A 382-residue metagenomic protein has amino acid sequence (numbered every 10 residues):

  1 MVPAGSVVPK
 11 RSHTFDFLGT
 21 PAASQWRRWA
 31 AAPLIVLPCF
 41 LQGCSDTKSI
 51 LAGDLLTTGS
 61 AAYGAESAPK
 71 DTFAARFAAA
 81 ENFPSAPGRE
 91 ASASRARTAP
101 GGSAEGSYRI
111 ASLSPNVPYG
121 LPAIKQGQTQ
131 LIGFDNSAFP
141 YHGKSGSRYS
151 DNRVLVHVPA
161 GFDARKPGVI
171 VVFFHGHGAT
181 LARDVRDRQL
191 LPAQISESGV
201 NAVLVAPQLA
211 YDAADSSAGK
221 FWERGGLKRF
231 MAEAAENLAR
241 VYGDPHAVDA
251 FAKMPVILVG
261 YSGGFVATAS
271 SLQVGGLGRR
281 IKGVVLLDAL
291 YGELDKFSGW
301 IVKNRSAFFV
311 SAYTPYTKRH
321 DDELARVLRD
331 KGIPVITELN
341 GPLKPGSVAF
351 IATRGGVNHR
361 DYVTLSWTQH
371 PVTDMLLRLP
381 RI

Functional and structural regions predicted by a protein language model:
A32-F40: Bacterial N-terminal signal peptides
C44-V169, A202, I336-L339: A domain-start/cap signature at the N-terminus of enzymes
P167-I170, F174-L238: Active-site machinery of serine-nucleophile hydrolases
F230-A252: Conserved acidic catalytic loop of the alpha/beta-hydrolase fold
D249-S262: Alpha/beta-hydrolase fold nucleophile elbow
F265-G275: Short glycine-enriched nucleophile-adjacent loop and the immediately C-terminal alpha-helix near the catalytic center
G278-A289: A conserved short beta-strand
S311-I382: C-terminal catalytic histidine-bearing segment of alpha/beta-hydrolase fold enzymes
